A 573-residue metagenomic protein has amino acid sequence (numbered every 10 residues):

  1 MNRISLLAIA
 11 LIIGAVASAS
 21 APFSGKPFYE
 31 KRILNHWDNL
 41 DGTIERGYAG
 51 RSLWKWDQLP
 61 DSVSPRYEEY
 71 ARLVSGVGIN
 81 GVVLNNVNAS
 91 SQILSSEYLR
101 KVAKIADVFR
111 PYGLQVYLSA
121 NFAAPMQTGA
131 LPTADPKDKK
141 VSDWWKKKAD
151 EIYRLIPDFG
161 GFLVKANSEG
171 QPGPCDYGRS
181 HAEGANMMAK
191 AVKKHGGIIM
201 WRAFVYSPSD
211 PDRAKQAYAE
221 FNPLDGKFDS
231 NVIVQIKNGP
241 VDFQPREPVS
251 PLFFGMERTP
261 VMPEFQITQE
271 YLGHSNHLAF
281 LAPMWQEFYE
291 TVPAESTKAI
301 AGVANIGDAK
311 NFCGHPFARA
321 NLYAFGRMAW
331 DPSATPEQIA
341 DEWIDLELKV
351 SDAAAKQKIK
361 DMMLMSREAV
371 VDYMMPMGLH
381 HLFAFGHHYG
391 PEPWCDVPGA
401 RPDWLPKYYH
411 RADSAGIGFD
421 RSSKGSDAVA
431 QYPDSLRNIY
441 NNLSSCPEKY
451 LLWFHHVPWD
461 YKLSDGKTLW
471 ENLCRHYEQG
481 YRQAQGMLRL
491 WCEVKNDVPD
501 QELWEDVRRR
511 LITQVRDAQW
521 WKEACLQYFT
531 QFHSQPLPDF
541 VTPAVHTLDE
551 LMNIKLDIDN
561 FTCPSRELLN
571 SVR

Functional and structural regions predicted by a protein language model:
N2-I9: Sec-dependent signal peptide recognition, specifically the positively charged N-region followed immediately by
A10-S18: Hydrophobic h-region of N-terminal signal peptides that target proteins for export in Gram-negative bacteria
A19-L163, K193: Feature activates predominantly on carbohydrate-active enzymes
Q58, A130-D341, E347: Catalytic-core regions of glycoside hydrolase
L73, V77, N85, L155 (+5 more regions): Structured segments of extracytoplasmic/periplasmic soluble domains in secreted or envelope-associated proteins
S296-R573: Catalytic domains of carbohydrate-active enzymes that cleave complex glycans
